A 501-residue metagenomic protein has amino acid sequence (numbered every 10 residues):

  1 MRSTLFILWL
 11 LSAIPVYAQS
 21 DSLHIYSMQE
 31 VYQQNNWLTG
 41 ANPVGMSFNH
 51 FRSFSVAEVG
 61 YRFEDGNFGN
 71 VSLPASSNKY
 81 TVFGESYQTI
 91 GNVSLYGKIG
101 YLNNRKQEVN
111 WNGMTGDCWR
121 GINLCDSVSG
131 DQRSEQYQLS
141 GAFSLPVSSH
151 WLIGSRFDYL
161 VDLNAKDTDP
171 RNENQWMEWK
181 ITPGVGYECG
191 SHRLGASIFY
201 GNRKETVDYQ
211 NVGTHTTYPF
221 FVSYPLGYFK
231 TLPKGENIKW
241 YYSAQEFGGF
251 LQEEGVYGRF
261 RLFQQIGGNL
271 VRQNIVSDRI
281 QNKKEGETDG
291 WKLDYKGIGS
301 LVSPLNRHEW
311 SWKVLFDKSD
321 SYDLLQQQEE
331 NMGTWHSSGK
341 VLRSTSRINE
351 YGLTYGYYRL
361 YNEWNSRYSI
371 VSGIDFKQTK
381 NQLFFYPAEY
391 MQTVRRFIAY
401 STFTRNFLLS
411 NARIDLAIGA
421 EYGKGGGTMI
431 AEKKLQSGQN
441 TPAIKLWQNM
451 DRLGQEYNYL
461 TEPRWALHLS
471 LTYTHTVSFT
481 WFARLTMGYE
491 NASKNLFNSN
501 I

Functional and structural regions predicted by a protein language model:
M1-L23: Bacterial Sec-dependent N-terminal signal peptides
V16-Q107: N-terminal, post-signal peptide beta-strand-biased segments of exported outer-membrane/organellar beta-barrel and other
D21-S22, C189-S191, N500-I501: Outer-membrane beta-barrel "beta-signal"
H24-I25, L102, Q107-G113, D167 (+7 more regions): Outer-membrane beta-barrel and related beta-rich outer-membrane complex signature in Gram-negative bacteria
D65-T81, G130-Q132, D162-W176, I238-Y242 (+1 more regions): Outer-membrane beta-barrel proteins
W111-N123, F199-S243, R272-E285, Q326-W335: Short, flexible helix-coil linker/hinge segments at the edges of structured domains or between repeats
S144-D167, W176-W179, F263-D278, R367-K377: Surface-exposed extracellular loop regions of Gram-negative outer-membrane beta-barrel proteins
A244-R272, T288-I501: Exposed, low-structure sequence patches enriched in small/polar residues
